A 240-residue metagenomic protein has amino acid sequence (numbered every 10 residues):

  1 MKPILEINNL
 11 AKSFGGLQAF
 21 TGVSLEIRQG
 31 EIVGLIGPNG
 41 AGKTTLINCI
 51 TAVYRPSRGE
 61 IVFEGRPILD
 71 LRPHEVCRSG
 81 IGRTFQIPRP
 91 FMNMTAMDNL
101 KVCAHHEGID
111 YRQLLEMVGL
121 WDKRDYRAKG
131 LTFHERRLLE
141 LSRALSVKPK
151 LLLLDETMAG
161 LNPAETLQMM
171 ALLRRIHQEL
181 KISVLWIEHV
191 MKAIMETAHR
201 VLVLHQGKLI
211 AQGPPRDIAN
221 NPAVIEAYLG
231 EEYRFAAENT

Functional and structural regions predicted by a protein language model:
K2-T240: Glycine-rich phosphate-binding loops of nucleotide-dependent enzymes
